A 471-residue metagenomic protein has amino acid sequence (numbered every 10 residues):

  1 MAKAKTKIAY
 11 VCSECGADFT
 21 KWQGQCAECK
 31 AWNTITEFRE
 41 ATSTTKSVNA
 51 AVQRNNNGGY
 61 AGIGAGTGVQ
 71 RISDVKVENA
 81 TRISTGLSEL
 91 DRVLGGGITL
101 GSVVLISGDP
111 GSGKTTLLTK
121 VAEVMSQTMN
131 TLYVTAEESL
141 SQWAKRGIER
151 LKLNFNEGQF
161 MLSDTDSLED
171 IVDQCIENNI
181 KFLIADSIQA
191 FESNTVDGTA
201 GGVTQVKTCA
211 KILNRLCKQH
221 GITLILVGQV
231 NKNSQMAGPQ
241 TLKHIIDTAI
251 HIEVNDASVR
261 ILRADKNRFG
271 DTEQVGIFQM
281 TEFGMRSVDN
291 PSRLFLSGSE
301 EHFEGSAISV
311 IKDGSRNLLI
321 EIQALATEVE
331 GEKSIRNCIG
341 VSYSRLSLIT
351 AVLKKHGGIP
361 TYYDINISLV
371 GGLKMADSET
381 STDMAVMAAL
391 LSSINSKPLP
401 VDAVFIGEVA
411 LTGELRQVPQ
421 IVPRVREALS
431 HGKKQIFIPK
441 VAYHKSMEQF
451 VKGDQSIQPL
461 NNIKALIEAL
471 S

Functional and structural regions predicted by a protein language model:
A2-E14, D18-R92, T99-S107, S112-N130 (+4 more regions): Peripheral, non-AAA+ core regions of ATP-driven protein-machinery
T131-T135: Conserved RecA-like ASCE P-loop NTPase motor core of nucleic-acid helicases/translocases
A136-Q142: Conserved Walker A/P-loop ATP-binding site and its immediately adjacent core in helicase/helicase-like ATPase domains
